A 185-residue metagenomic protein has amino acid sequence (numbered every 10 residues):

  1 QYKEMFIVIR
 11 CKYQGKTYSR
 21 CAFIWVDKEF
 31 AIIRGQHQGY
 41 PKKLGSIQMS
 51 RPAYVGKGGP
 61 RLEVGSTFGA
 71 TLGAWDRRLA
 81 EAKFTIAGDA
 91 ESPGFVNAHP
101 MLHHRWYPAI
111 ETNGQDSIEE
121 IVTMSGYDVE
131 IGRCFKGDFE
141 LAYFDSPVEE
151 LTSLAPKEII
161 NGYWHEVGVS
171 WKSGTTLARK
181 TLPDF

Functional and structural regions predicted by a protein language model:
Q1-Q36: Glycine-rich, compositionally biased intrinsically disordered regions
Y40-F185: Interaction-surface and assembly-scaffold signal
